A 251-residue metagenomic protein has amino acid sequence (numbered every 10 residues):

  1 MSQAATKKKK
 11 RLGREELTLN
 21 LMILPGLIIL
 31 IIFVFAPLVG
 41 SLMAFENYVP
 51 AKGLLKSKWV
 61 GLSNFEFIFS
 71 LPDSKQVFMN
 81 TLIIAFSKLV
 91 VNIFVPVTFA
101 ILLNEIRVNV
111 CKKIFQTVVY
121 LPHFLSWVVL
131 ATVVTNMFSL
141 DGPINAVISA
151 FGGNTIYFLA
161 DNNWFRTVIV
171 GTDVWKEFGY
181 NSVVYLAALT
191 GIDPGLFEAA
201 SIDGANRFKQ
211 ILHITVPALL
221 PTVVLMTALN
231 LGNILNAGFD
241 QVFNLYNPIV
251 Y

Functional and structural regions predicted by a protein language model:
M1-G13: Short, Lys/Arg-rich, polar N-terminal cytosolic tail immediately upstream of the first transmembrane signal-anchor
K10-Y251: A structural signal for multi-pass alpha-helical bundles of membrane permease subunits that mediate small-molecule
